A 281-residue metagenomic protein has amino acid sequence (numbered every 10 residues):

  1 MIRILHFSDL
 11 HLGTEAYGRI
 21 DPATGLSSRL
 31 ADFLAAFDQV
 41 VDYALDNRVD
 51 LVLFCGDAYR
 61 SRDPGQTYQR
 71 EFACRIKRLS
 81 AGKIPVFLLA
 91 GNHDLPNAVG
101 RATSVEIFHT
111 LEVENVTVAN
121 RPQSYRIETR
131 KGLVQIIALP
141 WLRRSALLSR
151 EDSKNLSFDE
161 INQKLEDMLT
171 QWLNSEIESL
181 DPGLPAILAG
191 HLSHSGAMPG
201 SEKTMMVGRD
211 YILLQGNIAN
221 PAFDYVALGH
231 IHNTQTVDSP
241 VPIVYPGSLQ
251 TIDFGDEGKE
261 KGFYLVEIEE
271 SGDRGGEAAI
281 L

Functional and structural regions predicted by a protein language model:
M1-R75: N-terminal active-site segment of His-dependent metallophosphoesterases
F7-S8, L51-D57, P85-N92, T117-N120 (+3 more regions): Active-site neighborhood of phospho(di)ester-bond hydrolases with catalytic His/Asp-centered motifs
L10-H11, V49-T67, I84-V99, L192-Y211: Active-site neighborhood of divalent metal-dependent phosphoester/pyrophosphate hydrolases
G56-R75, A90-V113, E128, G200 (+1 more regions): Metal-dependent catalytic neighborhoods of phosphoester/phosphodiester hydrolases
E71-K83, Q215-A222: Catalytic-core regions built around general acid/base machinery
E106-Y211, L249, E269: Conserved catalytic scaffold of divalent metal-dependent phosphoesterases
S179, I268-L281: A short C-terminal boundary segment appended to hydrolase-like catalytic domains
H194-G272: Conserved beta-sheet core of the metallophosphoesterase superfamily
